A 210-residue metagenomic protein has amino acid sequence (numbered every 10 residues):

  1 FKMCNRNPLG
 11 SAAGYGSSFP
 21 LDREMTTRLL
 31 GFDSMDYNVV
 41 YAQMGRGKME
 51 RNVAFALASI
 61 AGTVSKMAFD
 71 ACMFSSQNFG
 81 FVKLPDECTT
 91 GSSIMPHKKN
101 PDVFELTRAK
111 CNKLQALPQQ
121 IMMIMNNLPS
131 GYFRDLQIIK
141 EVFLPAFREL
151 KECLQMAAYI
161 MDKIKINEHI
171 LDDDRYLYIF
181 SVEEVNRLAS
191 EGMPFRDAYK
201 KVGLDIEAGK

Functional and structural regions predicted by a protein language model:
F1-I124: Internal glycine-rich alpha/beta core junctions
M95-K210: Glycine-rich cofactor/substrate-binding loops
